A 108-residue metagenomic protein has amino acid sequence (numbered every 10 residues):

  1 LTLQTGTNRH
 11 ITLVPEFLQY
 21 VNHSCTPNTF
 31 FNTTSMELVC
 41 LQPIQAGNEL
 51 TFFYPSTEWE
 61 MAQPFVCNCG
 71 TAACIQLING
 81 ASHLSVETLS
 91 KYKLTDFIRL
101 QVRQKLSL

Functional and structural regions predicted by a protein language model:
L1-F30: Catalytic cores of histone-lysine modification enzymes
H23-L108: C-terminal SET catalytic tail plus cysteine-rich post-SET Zn-binding segment of SAM-dependent SET-domain
